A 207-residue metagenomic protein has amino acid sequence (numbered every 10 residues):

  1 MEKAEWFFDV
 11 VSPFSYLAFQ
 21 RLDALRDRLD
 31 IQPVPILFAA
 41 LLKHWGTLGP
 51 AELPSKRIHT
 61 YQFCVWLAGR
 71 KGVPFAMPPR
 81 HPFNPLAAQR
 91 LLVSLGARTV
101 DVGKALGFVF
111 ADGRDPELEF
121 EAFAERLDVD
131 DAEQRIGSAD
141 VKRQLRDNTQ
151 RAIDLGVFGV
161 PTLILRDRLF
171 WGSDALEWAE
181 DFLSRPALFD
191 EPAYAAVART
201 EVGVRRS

Functional and structural regions predicted by a protein language model:
M1, A40-K43, P54-I58, L127-D130 (+1 more regions): Generic detector of short, locally flexible boundary/turn motifs and exposed helical patches
K3, V11, L17-L29, G107-S207: C-terminal cap of thioredoxin/glutaredoxin-like
V10, F14-F110, A193-S207: Structural alpha/beta surface segment adjacent to cysteine/selenocysteine redox centers across thiol/disulfide enzymes
